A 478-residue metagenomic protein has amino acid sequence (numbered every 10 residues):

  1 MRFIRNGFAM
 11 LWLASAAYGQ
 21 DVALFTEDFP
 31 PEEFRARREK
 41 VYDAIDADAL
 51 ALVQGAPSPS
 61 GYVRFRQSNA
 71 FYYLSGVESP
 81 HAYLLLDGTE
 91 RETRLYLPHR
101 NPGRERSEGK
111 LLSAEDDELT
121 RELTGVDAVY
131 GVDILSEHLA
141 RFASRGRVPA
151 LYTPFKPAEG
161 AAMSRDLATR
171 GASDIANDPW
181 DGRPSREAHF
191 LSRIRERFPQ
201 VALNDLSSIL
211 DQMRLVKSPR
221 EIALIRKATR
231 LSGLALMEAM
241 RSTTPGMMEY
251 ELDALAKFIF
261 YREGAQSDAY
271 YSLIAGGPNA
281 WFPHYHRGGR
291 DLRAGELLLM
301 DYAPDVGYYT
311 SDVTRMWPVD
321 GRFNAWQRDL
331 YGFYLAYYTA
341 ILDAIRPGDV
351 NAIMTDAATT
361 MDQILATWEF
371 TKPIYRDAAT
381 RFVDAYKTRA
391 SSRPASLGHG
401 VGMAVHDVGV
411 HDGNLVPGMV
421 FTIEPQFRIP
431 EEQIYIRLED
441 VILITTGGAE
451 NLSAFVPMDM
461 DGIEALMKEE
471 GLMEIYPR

Functional and structural regions predicted by a protein language model:
R2-M10: Sec-dependent signal peptide recognition, specifically the positively charged N-region followed immediately by
F3, Y18-R478: Active-site neighborhoods and metal-handling regions in enzymes and metal-associated proteins
A14-A16: N-terminal signal peptide c-region/cleavage motif recognized by signal peptidases
